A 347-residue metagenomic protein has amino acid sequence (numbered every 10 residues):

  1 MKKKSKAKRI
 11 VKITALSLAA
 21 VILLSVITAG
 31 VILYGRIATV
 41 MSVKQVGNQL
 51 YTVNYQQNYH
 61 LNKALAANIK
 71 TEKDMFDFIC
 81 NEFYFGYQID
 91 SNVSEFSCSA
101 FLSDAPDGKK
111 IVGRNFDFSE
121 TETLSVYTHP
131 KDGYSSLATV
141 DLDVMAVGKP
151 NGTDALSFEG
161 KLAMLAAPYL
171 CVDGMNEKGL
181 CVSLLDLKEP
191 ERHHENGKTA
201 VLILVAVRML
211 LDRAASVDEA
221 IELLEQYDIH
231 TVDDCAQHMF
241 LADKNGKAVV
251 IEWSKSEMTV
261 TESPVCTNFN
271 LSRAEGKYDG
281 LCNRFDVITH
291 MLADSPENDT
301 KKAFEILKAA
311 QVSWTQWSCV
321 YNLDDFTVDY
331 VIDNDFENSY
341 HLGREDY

Functional and structural regions predicted by a protein language model:
K2-K3, K12-R208, D212-R213, N298-Y347: N-terminal mature-domain region immediately after signal-peptide cleavage in secreted/organellar precursors
H193-N196, E222, V250-S254, T261-S263 (+1 more regions): A short secondary-structure junction signal
I203, E222-Q226: Active-site glycine-rich loop that binds ribose-phosphate moieties when present
L211-A214, E219-E222: Short N-terminal edge-element motif at the start of the domain
A214-A215, D228-T231: Sec/Tat-exported extracytoplasmic proteins
L223-L224, T231-D234: Phosphate-interacting basic helix/loop segments used at nucleotide- and nucleic-acid interfaces
D234-D279: Extended amphipathic alpha-helical segments with heptad-repeat/coiled-coil character used for oligomerization, fusion
R284-P296: Long, charge-rich alpha-helical interaction segments
